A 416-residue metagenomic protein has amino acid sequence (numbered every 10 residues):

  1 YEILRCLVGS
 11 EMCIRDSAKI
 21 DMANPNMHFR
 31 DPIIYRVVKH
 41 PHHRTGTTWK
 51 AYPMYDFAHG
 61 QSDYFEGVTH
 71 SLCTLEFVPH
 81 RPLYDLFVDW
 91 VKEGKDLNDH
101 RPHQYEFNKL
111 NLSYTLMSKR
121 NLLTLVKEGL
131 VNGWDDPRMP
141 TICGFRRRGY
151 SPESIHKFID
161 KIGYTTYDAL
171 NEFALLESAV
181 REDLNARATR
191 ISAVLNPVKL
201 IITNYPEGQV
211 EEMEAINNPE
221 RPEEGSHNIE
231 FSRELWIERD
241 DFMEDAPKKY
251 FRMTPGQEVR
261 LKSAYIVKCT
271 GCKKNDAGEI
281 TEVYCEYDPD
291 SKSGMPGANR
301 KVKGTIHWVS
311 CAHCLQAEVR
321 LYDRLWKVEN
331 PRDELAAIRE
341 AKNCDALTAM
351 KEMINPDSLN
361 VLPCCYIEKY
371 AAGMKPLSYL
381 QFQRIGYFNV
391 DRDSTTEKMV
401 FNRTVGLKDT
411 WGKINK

Functional and structural regions predicted by a protein language model:
Y1-G9, C13-I14: Single conserved hydrophobic/aromatic residue that forms the stacking wall/gate of nucleotide- or nucleobase-binding
E11-D16, D31, A51, H103 (+1 more regions): A generic secondary-structure signal marking the coil-to-beta-strand transition
R15-P41: Extended, Lys/Arg-enriched charged tracts that mediate electrostatic binding to polyanionic substrates
D16, P53, T281-V283: Short beta-strand micro-motifs in enzyme catalytic cores
G46: Active-site beta-strand/loop architecture of penicillin-binding DD-peptidases
A51-F65, Y150: Conserved phosphate/anionic-ligand binding catalytic regions in large, soluble enzymes, centered on
Y64-K416: Catalytic adenosine-cofactor/nucleotide-binding cores of aminoacyl-tRNA synthetases and other
